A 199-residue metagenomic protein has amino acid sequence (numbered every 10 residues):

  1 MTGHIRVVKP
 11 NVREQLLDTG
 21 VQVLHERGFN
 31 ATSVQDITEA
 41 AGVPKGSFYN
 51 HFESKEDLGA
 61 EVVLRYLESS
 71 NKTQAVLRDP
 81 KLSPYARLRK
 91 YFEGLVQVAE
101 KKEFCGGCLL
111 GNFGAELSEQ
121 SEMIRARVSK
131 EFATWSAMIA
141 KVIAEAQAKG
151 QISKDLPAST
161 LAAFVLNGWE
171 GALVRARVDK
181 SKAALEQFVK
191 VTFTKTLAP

Functional and structural regions predicted by a protein language model:
M1-G3, K90-V98, A133-K149, S159 (+3 more regions): C-terminal peripheral helix-coil segments that are non-catalytic and often amphipathic
M1-R27, A31-A40, D57: Basic, helix-initiating cap at the start of DNA-binding domains
L24, S33-V34, K45, K55 (+4 more regions): Amphipathic alpha-helical segments enriched in hydrophobic/aromatic and basic residues that form the DNA-contacting
G42-F52: Short hydrophobic/aromatic patch on the recognition helix
E61, A75-G106, A158-V165: Hydrophobic alpha-helical connector segments
R65, K72, V76, C105 (+2 more regions): Short, solvent-exposed amphipathic helices
R87, K102-M123: Amphipathic alpha-helical segments used for helix-helix packing
